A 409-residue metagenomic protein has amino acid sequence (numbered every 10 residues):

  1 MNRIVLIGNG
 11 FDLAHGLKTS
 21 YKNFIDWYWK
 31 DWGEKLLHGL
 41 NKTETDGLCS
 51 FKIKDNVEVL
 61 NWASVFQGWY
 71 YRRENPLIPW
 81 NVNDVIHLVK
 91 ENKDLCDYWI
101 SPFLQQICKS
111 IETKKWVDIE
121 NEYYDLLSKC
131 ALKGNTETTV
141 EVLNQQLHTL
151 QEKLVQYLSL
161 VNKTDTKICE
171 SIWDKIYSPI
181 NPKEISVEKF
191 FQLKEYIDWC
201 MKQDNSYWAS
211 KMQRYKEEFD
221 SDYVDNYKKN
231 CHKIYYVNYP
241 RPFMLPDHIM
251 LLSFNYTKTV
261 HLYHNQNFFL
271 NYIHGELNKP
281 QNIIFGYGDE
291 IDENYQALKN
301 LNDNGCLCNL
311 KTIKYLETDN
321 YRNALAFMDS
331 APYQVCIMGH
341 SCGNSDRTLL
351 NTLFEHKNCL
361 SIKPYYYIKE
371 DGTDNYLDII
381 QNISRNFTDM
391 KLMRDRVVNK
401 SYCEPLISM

Functional and structural regions predicted by a protein language model:
M1-H15, Y21-F24, G39-C49, N323-M409: SIR2/sirtuin-family catalytic core signature
N2, N9, Y236-V237, L245 (+3 more regions): Sparse, context-dependent recognition of short Cys/His-centered cofactor- or disulfide-binding micro-motifs
H15, Y21, Y28, L277 (+3 more regions): Solvent-exposed, flexible loop/coil residues
N41-L316: Extended, H/D-rich, highly charged conserved domains that either
Y315-T318, G343-N344: Conserved phosphate-coordination/catalytic loops
